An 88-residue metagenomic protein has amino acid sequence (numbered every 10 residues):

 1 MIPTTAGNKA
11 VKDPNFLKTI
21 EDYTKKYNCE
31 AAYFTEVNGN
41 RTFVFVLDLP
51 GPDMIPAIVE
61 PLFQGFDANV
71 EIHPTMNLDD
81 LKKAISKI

Functional and structural regions predicted by a protein language model:
M1-I88: Conserved, structured core segments of small domains
